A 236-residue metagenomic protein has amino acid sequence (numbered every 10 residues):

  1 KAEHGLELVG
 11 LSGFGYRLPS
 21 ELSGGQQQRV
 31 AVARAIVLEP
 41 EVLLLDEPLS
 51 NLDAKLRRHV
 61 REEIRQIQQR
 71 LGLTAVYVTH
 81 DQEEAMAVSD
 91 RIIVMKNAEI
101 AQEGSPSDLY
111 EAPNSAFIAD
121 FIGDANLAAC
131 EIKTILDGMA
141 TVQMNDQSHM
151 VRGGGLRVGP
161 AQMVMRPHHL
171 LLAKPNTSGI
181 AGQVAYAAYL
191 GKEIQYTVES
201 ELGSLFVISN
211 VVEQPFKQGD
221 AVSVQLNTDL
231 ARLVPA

Functional and structural regions predicted by a protein language model:
K1-F117: ABC ATPase nucleotide-binding domains
G13, G24-G25, A98, G104 (+6 more regions): Glycine-centered flexibility sites
I36, A54, A98, A119-D120 (+3 more regions): Flexible, active-site-adjacent loop/turn segments at secondary-structure boundaries
H59, A112, F121, A173 (+1 more regions): Residues that scaffold the ATP/ADP-binding catalytic core of kinase and kinase-like folds
S105-D137: ABC transporter nucleotide-binding domain
A125-L127, I135-A236: Non-catalytic connector elements of ABC transporters
